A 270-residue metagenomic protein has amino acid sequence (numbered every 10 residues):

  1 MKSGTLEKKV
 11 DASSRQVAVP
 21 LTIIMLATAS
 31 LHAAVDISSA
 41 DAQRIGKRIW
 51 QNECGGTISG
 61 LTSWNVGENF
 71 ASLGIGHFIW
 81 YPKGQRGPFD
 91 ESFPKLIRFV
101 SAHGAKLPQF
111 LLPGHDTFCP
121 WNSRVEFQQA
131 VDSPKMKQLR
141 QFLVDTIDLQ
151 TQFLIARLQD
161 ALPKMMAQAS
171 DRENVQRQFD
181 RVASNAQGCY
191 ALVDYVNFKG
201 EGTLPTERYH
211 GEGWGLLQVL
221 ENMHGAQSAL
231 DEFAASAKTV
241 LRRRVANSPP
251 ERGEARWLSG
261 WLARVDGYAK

Functional and structural regions predicted by a protein language model:
M1, L6, D266-K270: Extended alpha-helical regions
K2-S3, K9-V10, L26, D171-V175: A general, composition-driven signal for non-globular sequence regions
G4-P20: Bacterial N-terminal signal peptides that target proteins for export
A18-A29: Bacterial N-terminal signal peptides
A34-K270: Cell-wall polysaccharide-cleaving catalytic domain and substrate-binding groove, primarily in peptidoglycan/chitin
